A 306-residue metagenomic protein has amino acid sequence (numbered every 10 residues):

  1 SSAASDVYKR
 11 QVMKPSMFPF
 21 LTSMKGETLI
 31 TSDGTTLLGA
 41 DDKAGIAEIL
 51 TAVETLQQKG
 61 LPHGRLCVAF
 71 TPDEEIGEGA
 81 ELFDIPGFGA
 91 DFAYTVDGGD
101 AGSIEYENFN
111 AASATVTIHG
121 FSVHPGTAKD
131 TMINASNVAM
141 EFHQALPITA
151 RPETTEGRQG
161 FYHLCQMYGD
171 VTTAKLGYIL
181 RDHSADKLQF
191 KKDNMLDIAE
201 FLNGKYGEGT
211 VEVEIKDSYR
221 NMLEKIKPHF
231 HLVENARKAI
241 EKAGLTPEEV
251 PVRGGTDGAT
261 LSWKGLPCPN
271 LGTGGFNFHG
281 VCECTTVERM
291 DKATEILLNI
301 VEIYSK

Functional and structural regions predicted by a protein language model:
A3-Y8: Short, small-residue-biased leader/transition segments that mark boundaries at the very start of proteins
V12-A40, P72-E200, G209-V211, K216-M222: Midchain, well-structured core segments that form catalytic/ion-binding scaffolds
D41-E48, A135-V138, L232, D257 (+1 more regions): Catalytic-loop motifs flanking and including active-site residues across diverse enzymes
L50-Q57, E141-I148, N299-E302: Short glycine/serine- and small hydrophobic-enriched flexible loop segments
E54-E75, E156-G157: Short helix-loop-beta-strand segments that form the rim/entrance of peptidase-like active sites
N137-T154, F161-H163, T210, R220-C268: Active-site-adjacent substrate-binding region of metalloamidase/peptidase-like peptide-processing proteins
D170-T172, T246-N299: Zn-dependent metallopeptidase/amidohydrolase metal-coordination segment
